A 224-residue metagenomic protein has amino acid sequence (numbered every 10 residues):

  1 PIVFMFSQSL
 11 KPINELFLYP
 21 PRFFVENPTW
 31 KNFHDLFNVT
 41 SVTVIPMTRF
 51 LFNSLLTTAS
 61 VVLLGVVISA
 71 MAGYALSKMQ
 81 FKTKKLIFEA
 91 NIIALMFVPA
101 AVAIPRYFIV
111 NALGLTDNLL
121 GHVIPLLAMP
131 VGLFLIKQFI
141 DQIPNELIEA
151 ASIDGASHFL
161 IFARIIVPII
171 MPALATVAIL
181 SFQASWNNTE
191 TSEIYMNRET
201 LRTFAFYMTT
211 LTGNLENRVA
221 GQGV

Functional and structural regions predicted by a protein language model:
P1-V224: A hydrophobic, multi-pass inner-membrane permease signature
